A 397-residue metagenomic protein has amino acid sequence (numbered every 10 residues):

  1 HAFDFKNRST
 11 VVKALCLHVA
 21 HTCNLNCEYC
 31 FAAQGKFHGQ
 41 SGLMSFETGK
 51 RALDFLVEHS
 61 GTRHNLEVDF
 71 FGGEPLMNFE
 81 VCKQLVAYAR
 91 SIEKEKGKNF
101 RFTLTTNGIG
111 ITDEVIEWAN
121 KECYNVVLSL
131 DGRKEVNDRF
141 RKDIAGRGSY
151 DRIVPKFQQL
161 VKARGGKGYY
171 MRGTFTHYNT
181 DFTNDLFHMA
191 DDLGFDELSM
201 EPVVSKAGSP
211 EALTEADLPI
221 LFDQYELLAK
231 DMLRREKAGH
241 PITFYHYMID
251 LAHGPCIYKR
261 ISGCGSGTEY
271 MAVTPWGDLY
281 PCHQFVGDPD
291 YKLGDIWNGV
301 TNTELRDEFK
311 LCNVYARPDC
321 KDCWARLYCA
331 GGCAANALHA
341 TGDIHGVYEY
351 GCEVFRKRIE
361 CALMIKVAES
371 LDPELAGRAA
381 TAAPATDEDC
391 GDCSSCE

Functional and structural regions predicted by a protein language model:
H1-C16, G61: N-terminal [4Fe-4S]-dependent radical SAM core
T10, C16-E47: Canonical Radical SAM [4Fe-4S] cluster-binding loop centered on the CxxxCxxC motif and its immediate flanking residues
C30-K36, G166, W324-A325, L338: Detector for the c-type heme attachment site
L53-D69, N78-V203: Radical SAM/AdoMet-radical enzyme domain recognition
T183-I257: Long, K/E/R/D-enriched contiguous segments that form extended
P219-H253, H283-A330: C-terminal accessory region of radical SAM enzymes
C264-G267: Short, small/polar residue-rich loop motifs at catalytic or cofactor-binding pockets
W276, Y315-E397: Radical SAM enzyme core and accessory elements
